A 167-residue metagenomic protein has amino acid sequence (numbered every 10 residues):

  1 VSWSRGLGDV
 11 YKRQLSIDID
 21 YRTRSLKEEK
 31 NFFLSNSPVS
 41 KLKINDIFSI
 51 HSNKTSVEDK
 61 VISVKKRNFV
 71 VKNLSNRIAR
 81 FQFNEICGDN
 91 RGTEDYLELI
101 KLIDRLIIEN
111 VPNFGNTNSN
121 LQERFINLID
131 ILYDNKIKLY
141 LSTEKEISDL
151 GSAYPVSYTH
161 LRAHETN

Functional and structural regions predicted by a protein language model:
G6-Q14, T159-T166: Conserved small/polar residues in nucleotide/adenosyl-binding loops
D9-K66: Interdomain motor-coupling "hinge/lid" segment immediately C-terminal to the ATP-binding subdomain of NTP-driven enzymes
K12-R13, I103-D104, N135-I137: Short glycine-/polar-rich loops that comprise or flank the Walker A/P-loop and associated switch/sensor motifs
R13-I17, F81, Y140: Hydrophobic/aromatic beta-strand patches that form the interior of the parallel beta-sheet core in alpha/beta enzyme
T55-V57, V64, L74-N76, K101 (+1 more regions): A generic structural signal for short, non-catalytic loop/turn and secondary-structure boundary residues
R67-G115, S119-E123: Conserved helicase/translocase motor-coupling segment
E109-R162: Terminal-proximal interaction/regulatory segments of ATP-powered molecular machines
